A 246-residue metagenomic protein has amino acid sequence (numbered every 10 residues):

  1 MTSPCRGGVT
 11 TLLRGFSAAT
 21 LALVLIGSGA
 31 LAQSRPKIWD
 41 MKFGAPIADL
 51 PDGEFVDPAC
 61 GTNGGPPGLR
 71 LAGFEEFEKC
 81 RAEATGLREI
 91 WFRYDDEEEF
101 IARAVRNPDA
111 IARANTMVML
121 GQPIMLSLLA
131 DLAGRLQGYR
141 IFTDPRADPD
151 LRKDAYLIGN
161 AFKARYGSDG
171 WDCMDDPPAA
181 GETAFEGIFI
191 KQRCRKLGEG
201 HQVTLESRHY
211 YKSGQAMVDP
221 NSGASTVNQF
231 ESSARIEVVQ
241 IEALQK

Functional and structural regions predicted by a protein language model:
M1-L12: N-terminal secretory signal peptides that target proteins for export/translocation
C5, T20-A22, S34: Generic short amphipathic/hydrophobic targeting helices enriched at N-termini, encompassing Sec-type signal peptides
G15-G27: Bacterial N-terminal signal peptides
S28-A32: Sec/Tat signal peptide C-region and signal peptidase I cleavage site
Q33-K79, E97-S127, D131-K246: Non-cytosolic coordination micro-motifs
E89-W91: Acidic, aromatic-lined catalytic clefts of primarily extracellular/periplasmic carbohydrate-active enzymes that remodel
